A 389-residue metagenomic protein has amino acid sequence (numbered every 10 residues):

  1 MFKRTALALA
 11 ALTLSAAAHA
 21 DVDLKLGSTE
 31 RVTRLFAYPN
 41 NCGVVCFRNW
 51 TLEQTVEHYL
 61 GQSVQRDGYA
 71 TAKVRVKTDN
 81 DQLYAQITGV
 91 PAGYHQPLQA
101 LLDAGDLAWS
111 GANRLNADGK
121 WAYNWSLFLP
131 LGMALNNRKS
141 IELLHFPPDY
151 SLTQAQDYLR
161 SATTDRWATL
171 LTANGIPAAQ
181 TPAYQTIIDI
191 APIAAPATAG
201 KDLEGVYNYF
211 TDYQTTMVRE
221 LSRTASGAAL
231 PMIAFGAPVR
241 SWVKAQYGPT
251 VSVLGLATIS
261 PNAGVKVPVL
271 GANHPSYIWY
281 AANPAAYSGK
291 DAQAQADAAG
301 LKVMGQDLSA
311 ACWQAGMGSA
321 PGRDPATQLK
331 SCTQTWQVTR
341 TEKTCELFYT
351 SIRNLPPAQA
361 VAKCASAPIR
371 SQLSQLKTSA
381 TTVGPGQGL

Functional and structural regions predicted by a protein language model:
M1-A6: Bacterial N-terminal signal peptides that target proteins for export
A8-T13: Bacterial N-terminal signal peptides
S15-A18: N-terminal signal peptide c-region/cleavage motif recognized by signal peptidases
V22-D81, D202-D212, K244-G388: C-terminal capping/extension of enzyme domains
V22-P231, A237-K244, I278: A polyanion-binding, active-site-adjacent surface
